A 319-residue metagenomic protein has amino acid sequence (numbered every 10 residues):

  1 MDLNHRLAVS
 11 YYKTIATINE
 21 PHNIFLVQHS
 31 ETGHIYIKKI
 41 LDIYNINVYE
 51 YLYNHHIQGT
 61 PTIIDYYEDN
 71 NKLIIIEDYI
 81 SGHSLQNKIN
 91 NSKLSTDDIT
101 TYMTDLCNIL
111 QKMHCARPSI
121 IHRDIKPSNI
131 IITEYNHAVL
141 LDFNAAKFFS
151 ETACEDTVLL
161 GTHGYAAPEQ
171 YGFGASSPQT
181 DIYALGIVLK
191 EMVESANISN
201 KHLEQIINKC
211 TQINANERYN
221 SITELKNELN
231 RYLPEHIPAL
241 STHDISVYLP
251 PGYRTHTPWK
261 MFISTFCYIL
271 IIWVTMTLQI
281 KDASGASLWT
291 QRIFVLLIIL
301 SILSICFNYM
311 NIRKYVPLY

Functional and structural regions predicted by a protein language model:
K13-E50: ATP-binding glycine-rich loop module of kinase domains
H56-Y66: Conserved HxN/HPN-centered segment at the entrance to the catalytic loop of eukaryotic protein kinase-like domains
N70-S84, K88: Conserved short submotifs of the Hanks-type protein kinase catalytic core that shape the nucleotide-binding pocket
Y102-M103: Activation segment signature within eukaryotic-like protein kinase domains
H114-I132: Catalytic-loop of the protein kinase fold
E155-E169: Conserved activation segment of eukaryotic-like protein kinases, specifically the C-terminal portion of the activation
D181: Conserved catalytic-loop aspartate of Hanks-type protein kinases
R218: Conserved HRD-motif arginine in the catalytic loop of eukaryotic-like protein kinases
